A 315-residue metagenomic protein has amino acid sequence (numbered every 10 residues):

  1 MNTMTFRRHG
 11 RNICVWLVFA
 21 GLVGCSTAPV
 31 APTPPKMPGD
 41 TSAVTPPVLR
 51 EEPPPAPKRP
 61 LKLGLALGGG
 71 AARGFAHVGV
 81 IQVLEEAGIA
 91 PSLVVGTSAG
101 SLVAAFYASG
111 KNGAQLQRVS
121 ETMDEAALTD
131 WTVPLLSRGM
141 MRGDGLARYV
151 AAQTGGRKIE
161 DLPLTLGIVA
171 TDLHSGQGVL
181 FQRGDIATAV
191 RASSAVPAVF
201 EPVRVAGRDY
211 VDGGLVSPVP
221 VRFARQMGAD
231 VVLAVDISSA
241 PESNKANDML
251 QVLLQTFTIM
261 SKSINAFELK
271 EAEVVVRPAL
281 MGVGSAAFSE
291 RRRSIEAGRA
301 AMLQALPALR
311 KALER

Functional and structural regions predicted by a protein language model:
N2, F6-R7, N12-W16, C25-V94 (+1 more regions): Patatin-like phospholipase
G96, G100: Gly/Ala-rich beta-loop-alpha elbow adjacent to hydrolase catalytic centers
